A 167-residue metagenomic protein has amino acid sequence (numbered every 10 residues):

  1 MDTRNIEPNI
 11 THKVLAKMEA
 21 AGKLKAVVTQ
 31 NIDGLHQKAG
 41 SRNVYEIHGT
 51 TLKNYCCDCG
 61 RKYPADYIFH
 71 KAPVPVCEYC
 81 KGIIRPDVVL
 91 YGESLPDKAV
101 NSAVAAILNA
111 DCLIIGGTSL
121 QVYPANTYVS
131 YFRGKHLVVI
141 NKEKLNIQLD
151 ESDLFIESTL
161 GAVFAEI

Functional and structural regions predicted by a protein language model:
M1-I167: Conserved catalytic alpha/beta core of Sir2/sirtuin-type deacylases, generalized to analogous enzyme cores that bind
